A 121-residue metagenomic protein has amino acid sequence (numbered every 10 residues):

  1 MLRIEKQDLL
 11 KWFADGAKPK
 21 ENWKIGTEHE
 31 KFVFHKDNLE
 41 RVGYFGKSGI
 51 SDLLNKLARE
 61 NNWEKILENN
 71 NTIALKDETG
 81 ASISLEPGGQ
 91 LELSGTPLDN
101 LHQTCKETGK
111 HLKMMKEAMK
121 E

Functional and structural regions predicted by a protein language model:
M1-E121: Terminal catalytic/cofactor-binding subdomain
